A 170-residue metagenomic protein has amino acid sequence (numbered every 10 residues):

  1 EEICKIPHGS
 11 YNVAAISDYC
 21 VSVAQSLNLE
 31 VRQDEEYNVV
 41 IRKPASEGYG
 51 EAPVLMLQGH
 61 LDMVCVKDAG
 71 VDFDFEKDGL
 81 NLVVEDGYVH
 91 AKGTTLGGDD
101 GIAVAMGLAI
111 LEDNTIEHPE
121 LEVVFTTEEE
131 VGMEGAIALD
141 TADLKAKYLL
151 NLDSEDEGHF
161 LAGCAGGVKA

Functional and structural regions predicted by a protein language model:
E1-G87: Acidic/His- and Gly-rich active-site-bordering loop/insert found across diverse amide/peptide-bond hydrolases
Y11, A15-Y19, D34-E36, A52 (+4 more regions): Conserved active-site and cofactor/substrate-binding residues in soluble primary-metabolism enzymes
E36, E128, S154-E155: Short, ordered loop/turn segments at secondary-structure junctions
Y49-F125, E129-V131, I137-K147: Active-site metal-coordination/substrate-binding segment of hydrolases, especially metallo-dependent peptidases
L139-A162: A glycine-rich helix N-cap at a beta->alpha junction
L161-K169: TRNA-recognition modules of translation machinery and tRNA-sensing kinases, especially anticodon-binding
